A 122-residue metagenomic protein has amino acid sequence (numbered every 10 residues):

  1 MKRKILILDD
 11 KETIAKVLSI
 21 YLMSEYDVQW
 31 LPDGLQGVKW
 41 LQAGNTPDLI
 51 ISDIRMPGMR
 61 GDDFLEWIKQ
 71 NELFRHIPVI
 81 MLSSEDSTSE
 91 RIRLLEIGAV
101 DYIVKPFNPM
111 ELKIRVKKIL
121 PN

Functional and structural regions predicted by a protein language model:
E12-Q29: Two-component/phosphorelay signaling modules centered on CheY-like receiver
A15, P57-G58, E66, R75 (+2 more regions): The feature encodes the CheY-like receiver
P32-L49: Acidic, metal-coordinating helix/loop segments flanking the phosphotransfer/catalytic sites of two-component signaling
G37, R93-L95: Residue preferences within the helical output face of two-component receiver
D53, S83: Active-site residues of response regulator receiver
F107-V116: C-terminal output helix
